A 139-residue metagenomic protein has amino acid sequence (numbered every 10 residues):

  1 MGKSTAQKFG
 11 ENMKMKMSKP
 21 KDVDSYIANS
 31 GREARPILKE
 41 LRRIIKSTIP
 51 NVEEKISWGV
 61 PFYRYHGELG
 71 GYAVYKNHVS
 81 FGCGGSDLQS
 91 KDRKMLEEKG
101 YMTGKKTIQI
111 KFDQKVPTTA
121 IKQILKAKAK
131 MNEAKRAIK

Functional and structural regions predicted by a protein language model:
G2-K139: Charge-dense, helix-prone N-terminal extensions
